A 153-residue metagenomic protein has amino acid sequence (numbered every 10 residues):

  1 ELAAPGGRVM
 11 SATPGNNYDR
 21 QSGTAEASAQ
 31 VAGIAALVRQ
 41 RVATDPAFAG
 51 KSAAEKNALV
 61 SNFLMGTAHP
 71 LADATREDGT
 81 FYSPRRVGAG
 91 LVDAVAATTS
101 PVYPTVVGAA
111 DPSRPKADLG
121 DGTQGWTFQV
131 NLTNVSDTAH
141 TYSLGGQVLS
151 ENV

Functional and structural regions predicted by a protein language model:
E1-A4, M65, R85-A89: Mature extracellular/periplasmic domains of secretome proteins
A4-D78: Hydrolase catalytic cores
A49-G50, T80-V153: Secreted peptidase-domain scaffold signal
